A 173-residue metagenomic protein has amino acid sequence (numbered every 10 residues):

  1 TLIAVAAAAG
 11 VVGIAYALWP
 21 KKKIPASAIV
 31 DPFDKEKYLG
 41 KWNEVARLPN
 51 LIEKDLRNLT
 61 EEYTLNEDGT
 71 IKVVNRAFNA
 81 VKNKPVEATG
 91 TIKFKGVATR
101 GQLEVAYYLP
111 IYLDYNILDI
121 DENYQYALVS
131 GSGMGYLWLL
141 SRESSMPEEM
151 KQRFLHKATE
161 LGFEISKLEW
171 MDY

Functional and structural regions predicted by a protein language model:
T1-Y173: A beta-rich soluble binding module of mature secreted/lumenal proteins
